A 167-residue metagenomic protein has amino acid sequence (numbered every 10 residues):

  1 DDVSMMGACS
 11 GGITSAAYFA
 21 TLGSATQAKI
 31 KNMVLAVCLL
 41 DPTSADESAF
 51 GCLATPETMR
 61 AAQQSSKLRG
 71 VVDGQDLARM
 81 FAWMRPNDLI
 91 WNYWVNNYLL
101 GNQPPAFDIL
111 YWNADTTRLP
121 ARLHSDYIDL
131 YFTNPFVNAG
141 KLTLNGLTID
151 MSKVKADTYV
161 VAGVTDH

Functional and structural regions predicted by a protein language model:
D1-S10: Alpha/beta-hydrolase fold nucleophile elbow
S10-I13, C38, G146-T148: A glycine-rich phosphate-binding loop feature that marks nucleotide/adenosyl-phosphate handling sites
T14-S125, A139: Alpha/beta-hydrolase-fold enzymes
Q27-A28, M151-V154: Short, conserved loop/helix-junction motifs that constitute active-site signature segments in enzyme catalytic cores
N113-T148, A156: Mobile cap/lid helix-loop segments that gate and shape the active-site cleft of serine hydrolases
I128, D166-H167: Glycine-/small-residue-rich active-site loops that bind phosphorylated ligands and cofactors
V154, V160-A162, D166: Short beta-strand/loop motif that positions the catalytic acidic residue of the alpha/beta-hydrolase fold
